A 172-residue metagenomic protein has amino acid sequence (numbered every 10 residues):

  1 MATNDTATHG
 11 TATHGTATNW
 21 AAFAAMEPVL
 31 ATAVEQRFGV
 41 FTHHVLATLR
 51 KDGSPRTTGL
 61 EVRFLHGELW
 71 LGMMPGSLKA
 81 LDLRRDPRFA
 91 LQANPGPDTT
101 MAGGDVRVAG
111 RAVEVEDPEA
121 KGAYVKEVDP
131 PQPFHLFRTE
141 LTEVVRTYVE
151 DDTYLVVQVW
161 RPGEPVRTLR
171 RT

Functional and structural regions predicted by a protein language model:
A2-N4, A12-V29, T100-T172: Charged, gly/pro-rich active-site loop segments
W20-K51: Short, conserved active-site entrance elements at the starts or edges of catalytic domains
F38-V40, S54-R56, G104, P133: Residue-level preference for beta-strand/loop junctions
F41-P75, L83, F89-N94: Short beta-strand segments
K51, G96-D98, V144: Short beta-turn/strand-loop junction motif enriched in small, turn-promoting residues
